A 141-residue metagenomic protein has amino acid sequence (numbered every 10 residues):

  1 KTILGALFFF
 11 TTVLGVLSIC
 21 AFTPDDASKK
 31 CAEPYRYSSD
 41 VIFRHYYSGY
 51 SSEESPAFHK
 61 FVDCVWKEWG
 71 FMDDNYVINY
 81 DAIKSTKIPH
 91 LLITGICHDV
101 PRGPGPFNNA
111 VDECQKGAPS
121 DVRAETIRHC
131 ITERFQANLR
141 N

Functional and structural regions predicted by a protein language model:
K1-T11: Classical eukaryotic N-terminal signal peptides for Sec-dependent ER targeting/secretion, especially the positively
F10-N141: Mature extracellular/luminal domains of secreted and GPI-anchored eukaryotic proteins, especially small
